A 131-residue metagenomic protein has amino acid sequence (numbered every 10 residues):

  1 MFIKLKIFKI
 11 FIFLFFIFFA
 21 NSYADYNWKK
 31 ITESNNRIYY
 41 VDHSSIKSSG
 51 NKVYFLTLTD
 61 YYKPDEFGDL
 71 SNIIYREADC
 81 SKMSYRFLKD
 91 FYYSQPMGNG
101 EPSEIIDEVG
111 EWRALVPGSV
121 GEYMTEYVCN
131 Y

Functional and structural regions predicted by a protein language model:
M1-K4, S71: Coiled-coil-like amphipathic alpha-helices with heptad-repeat character
I3-L5, Y26-N27: Short, basic/polar N-terminal leader/transit segment immediately after the initiator methionine
K4-F13: Sec-dependent signal peptide recognition, specifically the positively charged N-region followed immediately by
I17-N21: N-terminal signal peptide c-region/cleavage motif recognized by signal peptidases
S22-I74, D79-Y131: N-terminal secretory-pathway/extracellular module detecting exported/lumenal segments and adjacent signal-anchor/first
